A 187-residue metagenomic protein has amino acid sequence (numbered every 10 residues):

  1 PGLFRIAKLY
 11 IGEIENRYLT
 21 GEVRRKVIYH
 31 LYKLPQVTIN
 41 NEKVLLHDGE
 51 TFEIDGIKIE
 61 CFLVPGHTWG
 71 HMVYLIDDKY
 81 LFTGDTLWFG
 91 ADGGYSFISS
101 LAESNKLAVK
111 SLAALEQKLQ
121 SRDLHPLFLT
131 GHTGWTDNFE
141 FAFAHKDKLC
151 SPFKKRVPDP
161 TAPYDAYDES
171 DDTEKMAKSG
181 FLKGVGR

Functional and structural regions predicted by a protein language model:
P1-T51, D147-K148, P152-Y167: Active-site HxH/HxHxD metal-binding segment of metal-dependent hydrolases
F4-I6, I54-G56, D123: Short, well-ordered coil/turn elements that cap or connect secondary structure elements
I14, E50, I57, K79-Y80: Well-ordered beta-strand scaffold positions
L34-T38, F128-H132, K175-F181: A general structural signal for short secondary-structure boundary/capping elements
L46-G49, G56-I57, L63: Intrinsically disordered, low-complexity Ser/Thr/Pro-rich tracts
K58-P65, W69-F153, D159-P160: Metallo-beta-lactamase
T161-R187: C-terminal regulatory/interaction regions
